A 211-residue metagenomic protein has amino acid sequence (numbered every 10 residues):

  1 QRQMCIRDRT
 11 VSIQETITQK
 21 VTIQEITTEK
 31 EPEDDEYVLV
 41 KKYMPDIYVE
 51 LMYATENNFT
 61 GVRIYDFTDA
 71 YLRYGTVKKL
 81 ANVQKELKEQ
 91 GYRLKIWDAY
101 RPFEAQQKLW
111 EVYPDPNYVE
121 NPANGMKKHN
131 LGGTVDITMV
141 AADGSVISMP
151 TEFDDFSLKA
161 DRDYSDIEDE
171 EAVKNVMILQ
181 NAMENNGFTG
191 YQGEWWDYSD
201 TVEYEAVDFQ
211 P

Functional and structural regions predicted by a protein language model:
Q1-I6: Short, small-residue-biased leader/transition segments that mark boundaries at the very start of proteins
V11-I13, I17-W97, E111-P211: Extracytoplasmic cell-surface/polysaccharide-interacting catalytic and binding patches
P102: Segments that shape or occlude catalytic/ligand-binding pockets
A105: Short, well-ordered surface patches within globular domains
